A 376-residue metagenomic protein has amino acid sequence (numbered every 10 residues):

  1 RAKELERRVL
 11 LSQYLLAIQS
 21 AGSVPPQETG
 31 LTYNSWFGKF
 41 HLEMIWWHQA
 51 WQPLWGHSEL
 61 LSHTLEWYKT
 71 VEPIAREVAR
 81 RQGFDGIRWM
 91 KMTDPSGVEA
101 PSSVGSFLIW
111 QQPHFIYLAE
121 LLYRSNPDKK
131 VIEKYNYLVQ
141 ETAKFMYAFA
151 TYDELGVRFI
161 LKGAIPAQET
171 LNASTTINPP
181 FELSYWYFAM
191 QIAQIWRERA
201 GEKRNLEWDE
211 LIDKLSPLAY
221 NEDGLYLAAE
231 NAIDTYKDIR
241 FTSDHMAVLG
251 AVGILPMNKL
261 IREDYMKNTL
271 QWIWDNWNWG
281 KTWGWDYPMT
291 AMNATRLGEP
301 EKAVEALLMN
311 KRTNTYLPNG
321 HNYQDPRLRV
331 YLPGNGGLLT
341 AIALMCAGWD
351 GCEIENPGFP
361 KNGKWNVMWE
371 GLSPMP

Functional and structural regions predicted by a protein language model:
R1-K39, S58, Y68-R76: Acidic/polar, glycine-enriched structural segments that form the non-catalytic walls/loops of the carbohydrate-binding
A2, V24-F37, V71-E72, L121-K129 (+3 more regions): Primarily short, surface-exposed interaction patches in extracytoplasmic proteins
E6-I18, Q112-E120, Y137, E141-M146: Extended, hydrophobic/aromatic-rich amphipathic alpha-helical segments that build helical scaffolds
I18-E28, W51, S62-T64, F149-Y152: Short, solvent-exposed loop/turn and secondary-structure capping segments
G38-E77, T93-V98, V104-S125, K129-Y137 (+1 more regions): Active-site core of glycosidic bond-cleaving carbohydrate-active enzymes
M90-P101, Q168-T175: Aromatic- and acidic-residue-enriched carbohydrate-binding clefts of CAZyme catalytic domains
E141, F145-W196: Acidic/histidine-rich catalytic neighborhood
N356-P376: Surface beta-strand/loop "capping" patches
